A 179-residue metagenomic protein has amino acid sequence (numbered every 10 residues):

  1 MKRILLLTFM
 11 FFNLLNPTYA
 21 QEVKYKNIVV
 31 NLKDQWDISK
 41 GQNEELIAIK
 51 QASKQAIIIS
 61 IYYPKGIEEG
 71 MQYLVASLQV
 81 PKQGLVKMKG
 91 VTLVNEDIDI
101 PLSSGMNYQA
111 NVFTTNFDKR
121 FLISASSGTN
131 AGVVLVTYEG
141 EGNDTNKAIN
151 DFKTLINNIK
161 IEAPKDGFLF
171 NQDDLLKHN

Functional and structural regions predicted by a protein language model:
I4-L14: Sec-dependent N-terminal signal peptides
N16-A20: Sec/Tat signal peptide C-region and signal peptidase I cleavage site
Q21-V29, N146-I149: Short aromatic-glycine motifs in intrinsically disordered, low-complexity regions
K24, D34, E45, V80-T129 (+1 more regions): Signature of long, low-cysteine stretches enriched in small and polar/charged residues
I28-A76, T114: Secretory pathway targeting signatures of secreted, lumenal, and periplasmic proteins
L32, L74-S77, P81, A148-L155: Stable alpha-helical elements in mature extracytoplasmic
K40, K82-K89, I159-A163: Sec/Tat-exported extracytoplasmic proteins
Q51-Y62, P101-K177: Short, well-structured beta-strand
